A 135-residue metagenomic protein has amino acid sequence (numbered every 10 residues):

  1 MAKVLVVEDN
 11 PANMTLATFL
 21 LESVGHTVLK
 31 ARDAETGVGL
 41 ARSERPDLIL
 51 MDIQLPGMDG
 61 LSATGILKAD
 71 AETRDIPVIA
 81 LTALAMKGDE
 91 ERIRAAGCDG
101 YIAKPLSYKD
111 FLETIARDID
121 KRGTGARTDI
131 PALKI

Functional and structural regions predicted by a protein language model:
E8, R32: Conserved acidic carboxylate
N10-M14: Short acidic/polar segment at the start of the alpha1 helix of CheY-like receiver
T15-S23: Charged docking surfaces used in two-component/phosphorelay signaling
D52, T82: Active-site residues of response regulator receiver
P56-D59, R74, M86, K104: The feature encodes the CheY-like receiver
L106-I115: C-terminal output helix
A116-A132: The C-terminal output helix
